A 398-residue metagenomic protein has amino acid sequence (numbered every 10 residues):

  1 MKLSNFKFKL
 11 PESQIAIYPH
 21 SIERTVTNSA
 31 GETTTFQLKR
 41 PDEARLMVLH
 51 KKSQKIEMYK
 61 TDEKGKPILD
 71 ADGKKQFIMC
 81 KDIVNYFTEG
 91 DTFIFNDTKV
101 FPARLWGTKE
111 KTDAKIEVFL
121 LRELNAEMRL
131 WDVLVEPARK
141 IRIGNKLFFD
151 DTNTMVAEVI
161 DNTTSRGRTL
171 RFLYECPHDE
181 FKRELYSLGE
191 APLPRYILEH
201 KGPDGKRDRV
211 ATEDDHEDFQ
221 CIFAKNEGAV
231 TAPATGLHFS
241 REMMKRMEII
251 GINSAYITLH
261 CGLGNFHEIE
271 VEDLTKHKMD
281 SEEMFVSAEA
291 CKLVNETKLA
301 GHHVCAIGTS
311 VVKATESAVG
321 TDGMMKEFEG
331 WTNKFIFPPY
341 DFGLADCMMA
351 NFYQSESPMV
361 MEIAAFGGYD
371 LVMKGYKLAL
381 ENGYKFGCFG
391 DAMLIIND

Functional and structural regions predicted by a protein language model:
M1-D398: A cross-family signal for N-terminal binding/gating loops and helix N-caps that shape access to the active site
